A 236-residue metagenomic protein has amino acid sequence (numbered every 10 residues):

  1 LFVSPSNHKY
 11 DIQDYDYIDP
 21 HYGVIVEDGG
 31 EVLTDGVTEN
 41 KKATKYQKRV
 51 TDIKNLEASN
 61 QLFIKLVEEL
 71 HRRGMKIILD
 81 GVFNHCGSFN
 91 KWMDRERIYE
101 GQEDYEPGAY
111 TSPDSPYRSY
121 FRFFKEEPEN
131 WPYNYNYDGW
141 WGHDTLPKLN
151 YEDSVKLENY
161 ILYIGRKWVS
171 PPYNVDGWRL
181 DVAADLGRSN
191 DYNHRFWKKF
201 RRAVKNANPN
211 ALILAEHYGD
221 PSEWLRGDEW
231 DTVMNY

Functional and structural regions predicted by a protein language model:
L1-Y236: Active-site and adjacent substrate-binding regions of carbohydrate-active enzymes
